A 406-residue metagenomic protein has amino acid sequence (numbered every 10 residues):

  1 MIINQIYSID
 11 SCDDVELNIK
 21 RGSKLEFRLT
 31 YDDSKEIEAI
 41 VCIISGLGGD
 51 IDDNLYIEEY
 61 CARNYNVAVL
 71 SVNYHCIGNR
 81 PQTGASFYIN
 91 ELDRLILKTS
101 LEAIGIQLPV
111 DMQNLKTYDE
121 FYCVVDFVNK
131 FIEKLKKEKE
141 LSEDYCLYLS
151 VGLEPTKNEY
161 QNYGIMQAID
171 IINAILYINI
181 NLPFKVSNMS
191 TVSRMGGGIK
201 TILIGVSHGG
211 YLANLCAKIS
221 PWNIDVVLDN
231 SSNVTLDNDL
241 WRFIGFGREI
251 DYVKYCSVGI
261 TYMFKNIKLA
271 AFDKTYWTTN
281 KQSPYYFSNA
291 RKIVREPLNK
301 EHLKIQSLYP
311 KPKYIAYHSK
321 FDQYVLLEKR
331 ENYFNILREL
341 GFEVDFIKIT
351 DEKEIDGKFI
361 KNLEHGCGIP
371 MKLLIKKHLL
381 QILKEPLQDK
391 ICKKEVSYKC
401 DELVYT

Functional and structural regions predicted by a protein language model:
M1-A39, L95-L101, E159-N162: N-terminal cap/lid segment of alpha/beta-hydrolase-fold proteins
I37-L47: Short beta-strand element of the alpha/beta-hydrolase
I40, N66-H75, I202: A fold-wide structural signal in alpha/beta-hydrolase
G48, N73-G78, V234: Alpha/beta-hydrolase active-site loop signature
D53-V72, E143-D144: Short amphipathic alpha-helix adjacent to the substrate-entry channel of hydrolases
N90-T191: Alpha/beta-hydrolase active-site loop
Y177-R248: Primarily recognizes the serine-hydrolase "nucleophile elbow" in alpha/beta-hydrolase and SGNH/GDSL folds
Y252-T406: Serine-hydrolase catalytic core
